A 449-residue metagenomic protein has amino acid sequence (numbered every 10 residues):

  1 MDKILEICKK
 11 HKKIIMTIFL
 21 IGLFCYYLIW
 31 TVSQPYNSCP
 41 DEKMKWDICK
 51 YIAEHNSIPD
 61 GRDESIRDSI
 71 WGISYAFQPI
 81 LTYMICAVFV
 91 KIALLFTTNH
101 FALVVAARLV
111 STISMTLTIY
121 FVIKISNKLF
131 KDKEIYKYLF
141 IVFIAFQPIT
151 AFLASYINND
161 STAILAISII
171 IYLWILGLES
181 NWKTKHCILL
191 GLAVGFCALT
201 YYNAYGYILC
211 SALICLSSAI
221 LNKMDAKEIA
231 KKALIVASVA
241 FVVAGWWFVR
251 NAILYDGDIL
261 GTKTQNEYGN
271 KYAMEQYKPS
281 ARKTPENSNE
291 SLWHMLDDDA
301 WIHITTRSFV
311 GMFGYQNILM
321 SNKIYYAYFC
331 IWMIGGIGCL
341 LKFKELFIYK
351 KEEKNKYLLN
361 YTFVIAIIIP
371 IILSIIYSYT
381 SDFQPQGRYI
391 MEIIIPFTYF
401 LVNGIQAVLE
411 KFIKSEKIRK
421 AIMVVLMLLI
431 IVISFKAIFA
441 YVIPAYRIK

Functional and structural regions predicted by a protein language model:
M1-I4, L176-E179, Y207-F241, L254: Perimembrane helix-loop-helix junctions
H11-K43, K50-P59, I70, V236-I253 (+2 more regions): Transmembrane signal-anchor helices characteristic of membrane glycosylation enzymes that use polyprenol
Y26-Y27, K43-F77, L81, K91-A93 (+1 more regions): Extracytosolic helix-loop segments that constitute the early lumenal/periplasmic catalytic or substrate-binding loops
T98-F101, V122-F146, I164: Transmembrane-helix signature of polytopic, membrane-embedded enzymes that assemble or transfer cell-envelope glycans
V105-F130, I169: Transmembrane-helix motifs of polytopic, lipid-linked glycan transferases
N127-E134, I170-H186, C197, A219-L221: Membrane-interface transmembrane helices that cradle and orient dolichyl/undecaprenyl
H186-Y202: Membrane-interface alpha helices of multi-pass inner-membrane proteins
K231-F343, A437-Y441: Membrane-lumen/periplasm interface segments of specific transmembrane helices in polyprenyl phosphate-linked
